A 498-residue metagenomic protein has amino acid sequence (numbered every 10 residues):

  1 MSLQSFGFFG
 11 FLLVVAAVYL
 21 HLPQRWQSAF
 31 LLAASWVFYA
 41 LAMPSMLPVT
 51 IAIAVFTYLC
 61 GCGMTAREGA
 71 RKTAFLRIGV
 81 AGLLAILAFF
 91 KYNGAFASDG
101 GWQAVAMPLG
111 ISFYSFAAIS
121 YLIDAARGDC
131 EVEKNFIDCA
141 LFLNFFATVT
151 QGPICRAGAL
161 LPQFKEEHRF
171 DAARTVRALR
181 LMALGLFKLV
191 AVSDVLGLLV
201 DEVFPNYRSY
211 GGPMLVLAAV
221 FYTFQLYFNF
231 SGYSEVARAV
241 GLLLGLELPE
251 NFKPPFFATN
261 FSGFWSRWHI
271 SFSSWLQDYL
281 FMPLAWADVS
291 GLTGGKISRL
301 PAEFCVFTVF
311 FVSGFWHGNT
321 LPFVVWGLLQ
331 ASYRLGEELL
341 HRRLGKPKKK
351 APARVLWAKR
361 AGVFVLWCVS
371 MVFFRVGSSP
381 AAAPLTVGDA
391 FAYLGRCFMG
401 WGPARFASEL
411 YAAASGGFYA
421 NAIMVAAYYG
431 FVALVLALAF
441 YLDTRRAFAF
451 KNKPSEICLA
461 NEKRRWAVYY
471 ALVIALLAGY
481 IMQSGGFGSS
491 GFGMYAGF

Functional and structural regions predicted by a protein language model:
M1-G497: Membrane-embedded transmembrane alpha-helical bundles that form the catalytic cores of multi-pass lipid-modifying
